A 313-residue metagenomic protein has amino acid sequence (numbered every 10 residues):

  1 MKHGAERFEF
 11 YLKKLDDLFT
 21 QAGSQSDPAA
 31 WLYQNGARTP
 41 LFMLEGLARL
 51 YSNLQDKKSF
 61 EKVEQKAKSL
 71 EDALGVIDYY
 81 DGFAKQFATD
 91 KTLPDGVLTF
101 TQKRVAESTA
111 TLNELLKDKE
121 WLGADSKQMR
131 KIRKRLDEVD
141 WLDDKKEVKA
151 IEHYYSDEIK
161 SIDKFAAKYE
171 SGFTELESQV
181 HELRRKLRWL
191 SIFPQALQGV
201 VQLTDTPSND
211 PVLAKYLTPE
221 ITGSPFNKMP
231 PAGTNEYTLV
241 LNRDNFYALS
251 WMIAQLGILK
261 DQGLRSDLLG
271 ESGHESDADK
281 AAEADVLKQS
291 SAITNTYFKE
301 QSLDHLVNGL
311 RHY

Functional and structural regions predicted by a protein language model:
M1-Y313: Function-determining surface determinants
